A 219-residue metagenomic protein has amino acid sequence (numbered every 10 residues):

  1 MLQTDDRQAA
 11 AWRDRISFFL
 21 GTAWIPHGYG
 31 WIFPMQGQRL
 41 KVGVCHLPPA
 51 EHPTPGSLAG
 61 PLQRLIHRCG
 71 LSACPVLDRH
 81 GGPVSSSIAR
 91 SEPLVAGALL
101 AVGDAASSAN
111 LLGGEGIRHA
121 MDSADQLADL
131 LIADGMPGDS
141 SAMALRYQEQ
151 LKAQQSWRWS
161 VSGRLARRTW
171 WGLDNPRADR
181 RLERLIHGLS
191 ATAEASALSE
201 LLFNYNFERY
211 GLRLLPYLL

Functional and structural regions predicted by a protein language model:
M1-F18, S72-P75, P83-S85: Central beta-strand plus flanking loop segment that forms part of the substrate or channel wall within the catalytic
Q8, I32, S91-P93: Short secondary-structure boundary/capping segments
W12-R15, G37-R39, A96-G97: Short coil/turn connectors at secondary-structure junctions
R13, I25-G28, S87: Short beta-strand-initiation
F19-E51, A101: Active-site substrate-recognition segment that forms the wall of the catalytic cavity or substrate channel
A50-L131, M136-S141: FAD/FMN-dependent oxidoreductases across multiple families
D129-L219: C-terminal helical "tail/cap" subdomain of flavin- and related membrane-associated enzymes
